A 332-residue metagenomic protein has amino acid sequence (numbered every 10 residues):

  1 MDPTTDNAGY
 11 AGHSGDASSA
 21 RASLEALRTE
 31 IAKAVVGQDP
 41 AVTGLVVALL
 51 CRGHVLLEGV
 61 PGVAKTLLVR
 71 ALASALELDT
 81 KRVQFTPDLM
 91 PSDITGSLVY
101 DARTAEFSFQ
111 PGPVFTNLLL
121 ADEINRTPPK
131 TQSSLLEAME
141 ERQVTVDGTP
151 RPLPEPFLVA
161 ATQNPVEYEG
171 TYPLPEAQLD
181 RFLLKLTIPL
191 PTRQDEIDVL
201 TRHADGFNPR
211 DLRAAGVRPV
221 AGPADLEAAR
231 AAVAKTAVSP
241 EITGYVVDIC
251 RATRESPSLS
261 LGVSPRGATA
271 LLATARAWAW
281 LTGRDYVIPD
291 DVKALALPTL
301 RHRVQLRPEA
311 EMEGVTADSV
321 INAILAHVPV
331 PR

Functional and structural regions predicted by a protein language model:
D2-T5, G9-S14, S18, R70 (+1 more regions): C-terminal engagement/docking regions of AAA+ P-loop ATPases
A17-V63: Pre-Walker A (pre-P-loop) alpha-helix and adjacent loop at the N terminus of AAA/AAA+ ATPase modules, a conserved
G44-V47, Y100-L120, T149: Conserved alpha-helical scaffold flanking the Walker A/P-loop in AAA+ ATPase domains
L49-T86: Walker A/P-loop
G59, D122-E123, S134: Walker B catalytic acidic pair
V60, I94, T162: P-loop (Walker A) phosphate-binding loop of NTP-binding proteins
A75-R103: AAA+/P-loop NTPase substrate/partner-engagement loops
D101-E106, T127, M139-T236, R276-W278: Canonical AAA+ ATPase core
